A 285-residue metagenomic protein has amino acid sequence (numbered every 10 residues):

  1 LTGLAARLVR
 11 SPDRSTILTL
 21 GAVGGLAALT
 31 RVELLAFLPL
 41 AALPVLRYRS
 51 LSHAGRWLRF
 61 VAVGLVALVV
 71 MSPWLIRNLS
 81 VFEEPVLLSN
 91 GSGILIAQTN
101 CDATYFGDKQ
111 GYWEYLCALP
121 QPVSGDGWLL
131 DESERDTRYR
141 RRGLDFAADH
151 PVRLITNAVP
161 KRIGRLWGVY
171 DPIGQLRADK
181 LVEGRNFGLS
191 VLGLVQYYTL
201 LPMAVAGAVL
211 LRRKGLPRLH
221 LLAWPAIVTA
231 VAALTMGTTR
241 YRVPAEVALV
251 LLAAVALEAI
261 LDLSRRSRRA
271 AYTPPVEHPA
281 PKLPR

Functional and structural regions predicted by a protein language model:
L1, A5, A27-P39, Q196-Y198 (+2 more regions): Hydrophobic/aromatic-rich transmembrane helices and adjacent perimembrane loops
L1-T19, L46-L51, I260: Membrane-interface transmembrane helices that cradle and orient dolichyl/undecaprenyl
S11-S15, Y48-A62, N186-L189, V205-A223: Membrane-interface helix-loop-helix junctions at transmembrane boundaries of multi-pass membrane enzymes, predominantly
T16-R31, A42, V66-V70, T229-A230: Membrane-interface alpha helices of multi-pass inner-membrane proteins
L18-A22, E33-R47, S89, A253 (+1 more regions): Transmembrane-embedded, aromatic-rich helix segments that form part of the hydrophobic channel/pocket engaging
L26-A28, S72-I76, G207-R212, P225-Y241: Transmembrane-helix signature of polytopic, lipid-linked glycan biosynthesis machinery
L87-P172: Membrane-proximal stem/loop segments at transmembrane-domain junctions that anchor or position
D149-L221: Membrane-interface anchor segments at the N-terminal boundary of transmembrane helices in multi-pass membrane enzymes
